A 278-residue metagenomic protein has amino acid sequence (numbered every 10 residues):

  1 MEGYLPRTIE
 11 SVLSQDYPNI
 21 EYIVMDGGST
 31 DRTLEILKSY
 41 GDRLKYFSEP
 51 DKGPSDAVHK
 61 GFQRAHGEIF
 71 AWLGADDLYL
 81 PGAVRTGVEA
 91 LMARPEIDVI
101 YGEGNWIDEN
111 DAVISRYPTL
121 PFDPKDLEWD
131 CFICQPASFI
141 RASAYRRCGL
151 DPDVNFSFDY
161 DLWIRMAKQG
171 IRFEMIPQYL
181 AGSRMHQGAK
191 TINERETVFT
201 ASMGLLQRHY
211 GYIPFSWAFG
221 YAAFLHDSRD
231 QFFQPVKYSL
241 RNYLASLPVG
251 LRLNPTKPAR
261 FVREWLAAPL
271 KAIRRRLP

Functional and structural regions predicted by a protein language model:
G3-P6, D31-S39, L78, G82: Acidic helix N-cap motif at the loop->helix transition within catalytic regions of sugar-transfer enzymes
E10-N19: Short, acidic, metal-binding catalytic loop of nucleotide-sugar glycosyltransferases
V12, G27-G28, K52-G53: Conserved short acidic donor-positioning loop in nucleotide-sugar-dependent glycosyltransferases
P18, D26-E35, G74: A conserved acidic beta->alpha catalytic loop
E49-A65, T86: Glycine-rich, basic loop-to-helix element that forms the pyrophosphate-binding segment of sugar-nucleotide handling
F70: Short aromatic/hydrophobic "clamp" motif used to bind/position activated sugar donors
L78, G82-I114: Conserved donor NDP-sugar-binding/catalytic core segment of glycosyltransferases
R116-L205: Conserved nucleotide-sugar donor-binding catalytic segment
